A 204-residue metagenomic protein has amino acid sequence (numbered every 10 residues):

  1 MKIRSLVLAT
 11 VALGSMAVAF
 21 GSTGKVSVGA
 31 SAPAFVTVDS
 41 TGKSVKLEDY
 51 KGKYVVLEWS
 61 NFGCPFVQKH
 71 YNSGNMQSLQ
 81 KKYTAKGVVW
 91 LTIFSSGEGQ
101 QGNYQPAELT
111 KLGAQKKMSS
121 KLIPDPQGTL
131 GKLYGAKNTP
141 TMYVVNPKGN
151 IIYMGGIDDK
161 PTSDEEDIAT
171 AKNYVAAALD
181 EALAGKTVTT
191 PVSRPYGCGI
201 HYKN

Functional and structural regions predicted by a protein language model:
M1-L8: Bacterial N-terminal signal peptides that target proteins for export
L8-A17: Bacterial N-terminal signal peptides
F20-L47: N-terminal "domain-start" segment that seeds a small globular fold
L47-Q68, L179: Short active-site neighborhood of thiol/selenol oxidoreductases, capturing the structured segment around
G52-V55, A85-W90, K117-K121, P147-N150: Loop/turn elements at helix/coil->beta-strand transitions in domains of secreted/extracellular proteins
Q68-Q115, P126-L133: Structural microenvironment flanking redox-active thiols in thiol-disulfide oxidoreductases
T110-N146, I151-I152: Short, internal strand/loop/helix patches that form the active-site neighborhood or redox-interaction surface
V144-N204: Thiol-/selenol-based redox modules, centered on thioredoxin-like and closely related oxidoreductase domains
